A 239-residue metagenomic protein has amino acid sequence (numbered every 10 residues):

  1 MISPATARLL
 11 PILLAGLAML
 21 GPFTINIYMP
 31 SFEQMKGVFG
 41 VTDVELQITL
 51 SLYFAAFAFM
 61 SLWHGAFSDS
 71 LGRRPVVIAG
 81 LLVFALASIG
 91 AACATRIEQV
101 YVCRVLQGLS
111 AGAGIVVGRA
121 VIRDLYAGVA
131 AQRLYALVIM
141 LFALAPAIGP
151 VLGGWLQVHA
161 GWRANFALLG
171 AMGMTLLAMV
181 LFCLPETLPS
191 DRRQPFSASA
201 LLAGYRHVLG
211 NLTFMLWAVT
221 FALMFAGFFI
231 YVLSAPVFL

Functional and structural regions predicted by a protein language model:
M1-F23, G37: Cytosolic juxtamembrane N-terminal segment immediately preceding the first transmembrane helix of multi-pass
I2-S3, T187-W217: Juxtamembrane intracellular "pre-TM" segments in multi-pass secondary transporters
N26, F54-L62, P146-A147: Residue-level signature of mid-helix packing/kink "hotspots" within the transmembrane helices of 12-pass Major
S31-F59: Extracellular/periplasmic helix-loop-helix junction of adjacent transmembrane segments in MFS-like secondary
F59-E98: Conserved MFS/SLC helix-loop-helix module at the cytosolic interface between two early adjacent transmembrane helices
T95, Q99, A136-F182: Helix-loop-helix hairpin linking two adjacent transmembrane segments in secondary transporters
E98-R104, W217: Short hydrophobic/alpha-helical segments at membrane-entry points of transmembrane helices in Major Facilitator
C103-L144: Cytoplasmic helix-loop-helix junction between adjacent transmembrane helices in 12-TM secondary transporters
